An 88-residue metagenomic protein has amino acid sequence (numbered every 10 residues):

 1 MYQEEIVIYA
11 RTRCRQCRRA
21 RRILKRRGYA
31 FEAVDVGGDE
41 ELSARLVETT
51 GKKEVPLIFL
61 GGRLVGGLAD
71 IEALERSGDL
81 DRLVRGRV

Functional and structural regions predicted by a protein language model:
M1-A30: Local sequence-structure signature of Cys/Sec-based thiol-disulfide redox active-site neighborhoods
C14-C17, E40, V65, L74: Loop/helix-junction capping segments adjacent to catalytic residues or to phosphate/diphosphate-binding pockets
R19, R27, D35-E40, D70: Positively charged, proline/Ser/Thr-rich regional signature most characteristic of the Rhodanese/CDC25-like
R21-L24, E48, I71-L74: Short, glycine/charged-enriched secondary-structure capping and boundary segments
R27-A30, S43-V55, F59-V65: Structural alpha/beta surface segment adjacent to cysteine/selenocysteine redox centers across thiol/disulfide enzymes
D35-K53, D79-R87: Thioredoxin-like thiol-disulfide oxidoreductase module
L60-V88: Non-catalytic, surface beta->alpha helical segment in thiol-disulfide oxidoreductase systems
